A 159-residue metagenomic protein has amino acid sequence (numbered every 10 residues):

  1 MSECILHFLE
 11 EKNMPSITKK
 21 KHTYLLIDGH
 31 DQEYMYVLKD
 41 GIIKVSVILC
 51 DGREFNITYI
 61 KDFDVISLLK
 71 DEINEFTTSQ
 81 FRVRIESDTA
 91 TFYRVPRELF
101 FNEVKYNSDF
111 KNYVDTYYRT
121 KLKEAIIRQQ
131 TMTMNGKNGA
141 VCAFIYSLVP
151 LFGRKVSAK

Functional and structural regions predicted by a protein language model:
M1-K21, D64-V65, K70-N74: Cyclic nucleotide-binding regulatory module and flanking cytosolic helices
P15, Y24, I42-V47, V65 (+1 more regions): Short beta-strand segments in beta-sandwich/barrel cores
K20, K39-D40, K61, S87: A cytosolic small-molecule/anion-sensing beta-strand core signal
Y24-D31: Short phosphate-coordinating micro-motif centered on Lys-Gly-acidic
L25, I57-T58: Local beta-strand/beta-hairpin segments that build beta-sheet-rich folds
E33-S46, D51, D62-F63: Glycine- and acidic-residue-biased ligand/ion/polar-headgroup-sensing regions
T58-T116: Cyclic-nucleotide recognition modules
D109-K159: Polybasic "coupling" helices that flank or enter modular domains
